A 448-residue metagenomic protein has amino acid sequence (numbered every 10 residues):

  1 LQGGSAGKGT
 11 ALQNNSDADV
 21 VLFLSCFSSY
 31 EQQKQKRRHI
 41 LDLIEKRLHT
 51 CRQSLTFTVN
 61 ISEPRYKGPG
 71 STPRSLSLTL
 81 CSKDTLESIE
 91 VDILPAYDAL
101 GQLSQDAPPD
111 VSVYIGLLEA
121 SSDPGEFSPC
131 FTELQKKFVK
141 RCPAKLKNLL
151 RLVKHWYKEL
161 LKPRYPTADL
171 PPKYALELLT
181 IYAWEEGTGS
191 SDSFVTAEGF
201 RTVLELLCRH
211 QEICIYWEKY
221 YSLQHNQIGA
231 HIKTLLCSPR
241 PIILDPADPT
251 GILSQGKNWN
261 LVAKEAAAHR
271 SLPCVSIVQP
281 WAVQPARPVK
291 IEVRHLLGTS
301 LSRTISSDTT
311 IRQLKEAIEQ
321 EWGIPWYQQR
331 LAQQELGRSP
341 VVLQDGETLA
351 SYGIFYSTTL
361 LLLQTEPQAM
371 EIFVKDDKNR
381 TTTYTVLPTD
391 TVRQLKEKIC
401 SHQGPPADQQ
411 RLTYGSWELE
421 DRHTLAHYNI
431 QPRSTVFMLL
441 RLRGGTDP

Functional and structural regions predicted by a protein language model:
L1-S306, R312-E316, Q320-G323, T358 (+4 more regions): Non-catalytic helical "accessory" subdomain of NTase-fold nucleotidyltransferases
S25-S29, P340-Y384, E397, F437 (+1 more regions): Long, low-complexity, intrinsically disordered C-terminal regions of large eukaryotic nuclear proteins involved in RNA
L296, Q328-A350, D376-D377, Q409-Y428: Short acidic beta-strand-loop surface patches of small beta-rich interaction domains
T299-L301, I311-R312, E321-Y327, S339-V341 (+4 more regions): Short loop/beta submotifs within extracellular cysteine-rich repeat domains
T304-L363: Acidic (E/D-rich), amphipathic helical modules within compact regulatory domains
M370-P432, F437-P448: Extended coiled-coil/helical scaffolds and adjacent low-complexity linkers that mediate multimerization and adaptor
